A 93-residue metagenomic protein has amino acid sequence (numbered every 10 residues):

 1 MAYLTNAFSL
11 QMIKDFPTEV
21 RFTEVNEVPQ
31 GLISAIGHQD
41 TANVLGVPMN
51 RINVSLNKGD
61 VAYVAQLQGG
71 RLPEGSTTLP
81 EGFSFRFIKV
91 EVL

Functional and structural regions predicted by a protein language model:
M1-T18: Short, extreme N-terminal segment that most often corresponds to the first beta-strand
L10, E24, F85-K89: Generic detector of N-terminal low-structure segments
Q11, A62-Q66, E91: Residues in well-ordered beta-strands of folded domains
T18-V25: Short, intrinsically disordered, charge-balanced linker/junction segments flanking boundaries in proteins
E19, N43, F87-E91: Detector for intrinsically disordered, low-structure N-terminal pre-sequences
Q30-P73: Acidic, low-complexity, intrinsically disordered interaction modules
L67-L93: Detector for the mature cores of small, proteolytically processed and post-translationally modified peptide effectors
